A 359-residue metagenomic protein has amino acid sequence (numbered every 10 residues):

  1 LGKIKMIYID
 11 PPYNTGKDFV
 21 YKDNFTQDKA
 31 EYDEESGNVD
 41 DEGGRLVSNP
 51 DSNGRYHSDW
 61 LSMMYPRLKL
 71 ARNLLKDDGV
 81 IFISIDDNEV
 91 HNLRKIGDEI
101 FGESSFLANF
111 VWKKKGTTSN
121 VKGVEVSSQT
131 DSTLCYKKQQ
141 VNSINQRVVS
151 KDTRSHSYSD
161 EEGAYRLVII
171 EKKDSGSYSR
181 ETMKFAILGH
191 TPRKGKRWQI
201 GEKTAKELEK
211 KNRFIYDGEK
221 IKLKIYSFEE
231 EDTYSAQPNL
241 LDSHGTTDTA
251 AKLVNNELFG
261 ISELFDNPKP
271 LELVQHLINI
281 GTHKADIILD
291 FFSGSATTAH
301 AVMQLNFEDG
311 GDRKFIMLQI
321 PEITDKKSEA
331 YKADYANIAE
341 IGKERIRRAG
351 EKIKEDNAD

Functional and structural regions predicted by a protein language model:
L1-I287, D309-G311, I320-S328: Class I S-adenosyl-L-methionine
I9, D286-L305: A phosphate-binding catalytic loop at a beta-strand-loop-alpha-helix junction that coordinates phosphoryl groups
M64, T298, G342: Aromatic/hydrophobic pocket-lining residues that form the small-molecule binding cavity in soluble enzyme cores
L68, S295, I346: Short amphipathic alpha-helical/adjacent loop interface patches that line ligand and macromolecule-binding sites
L70, H276-I280, A301, L305 (+1 more regions): A generic secondary-structure signal
Q304-D359: PRPP-dependent phosphoribosyltransferase catalytic core
